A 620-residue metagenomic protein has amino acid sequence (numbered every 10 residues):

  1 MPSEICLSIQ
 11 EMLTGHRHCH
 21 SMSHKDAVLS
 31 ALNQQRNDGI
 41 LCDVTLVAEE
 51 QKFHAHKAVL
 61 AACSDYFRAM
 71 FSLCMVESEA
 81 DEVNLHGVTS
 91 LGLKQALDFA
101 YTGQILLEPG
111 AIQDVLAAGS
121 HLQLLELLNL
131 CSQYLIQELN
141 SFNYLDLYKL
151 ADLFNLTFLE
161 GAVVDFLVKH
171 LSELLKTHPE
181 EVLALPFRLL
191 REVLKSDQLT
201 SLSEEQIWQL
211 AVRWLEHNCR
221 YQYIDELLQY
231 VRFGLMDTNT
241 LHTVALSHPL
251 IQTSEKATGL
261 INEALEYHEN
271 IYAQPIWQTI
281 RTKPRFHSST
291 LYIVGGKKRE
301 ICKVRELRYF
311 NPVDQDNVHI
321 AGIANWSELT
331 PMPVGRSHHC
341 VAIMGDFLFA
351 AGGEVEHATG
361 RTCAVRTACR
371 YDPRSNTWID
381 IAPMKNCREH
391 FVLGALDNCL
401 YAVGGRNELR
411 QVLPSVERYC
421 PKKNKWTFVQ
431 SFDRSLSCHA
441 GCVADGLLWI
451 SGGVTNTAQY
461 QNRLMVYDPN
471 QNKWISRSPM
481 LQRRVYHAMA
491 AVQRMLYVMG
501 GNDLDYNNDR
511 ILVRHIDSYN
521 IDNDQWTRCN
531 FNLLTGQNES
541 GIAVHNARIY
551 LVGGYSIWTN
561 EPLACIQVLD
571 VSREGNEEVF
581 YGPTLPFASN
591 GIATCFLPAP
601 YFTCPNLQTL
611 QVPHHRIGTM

Functional and structural regions predicted by a protein language model:
P2-T14, H20-M22, D26, E49 (+11 more regions): Alpha-helical scaffold in the C-terminal half of BTB/POZ domains and their immediate C-terminal extension
S30-N33: Short, P/G- and charge-enriched loop/turn segments at secondary-structure junctions
R36-C42, L563: A short, compositionally biased
L46: A helicase ATPase "motif cassette" and its flanking acidic/Ser/Thr-rich regulatory loops
Q222-M620: Kelch-like beta-propeller repeat domains
